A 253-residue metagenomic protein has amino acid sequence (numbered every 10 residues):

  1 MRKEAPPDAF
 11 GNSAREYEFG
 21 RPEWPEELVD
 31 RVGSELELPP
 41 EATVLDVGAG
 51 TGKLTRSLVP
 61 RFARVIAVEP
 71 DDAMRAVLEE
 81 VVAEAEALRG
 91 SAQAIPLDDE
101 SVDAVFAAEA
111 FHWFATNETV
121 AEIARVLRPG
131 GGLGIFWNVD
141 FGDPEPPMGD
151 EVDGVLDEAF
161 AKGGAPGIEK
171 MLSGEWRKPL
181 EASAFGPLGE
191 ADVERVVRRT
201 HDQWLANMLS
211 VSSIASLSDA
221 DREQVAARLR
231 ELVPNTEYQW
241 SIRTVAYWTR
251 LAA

Functional and structural regions predicted by a protein language model:
M1-P39, K53: Conserved class I S-adenosyl-L-methionine
E41-A42, E100: Nucleotide donor/acceptor-binding cores
T43, V47, T51-A94: Class I SAM-dependent methyltransferase SAM/SAH-binding core
Q93-A104: A short acidic, Gly/Pro-enriched loop at the edge of an enzyme's catalytic core that lines a small-molecule cofactor
A107-A108, T116: A short beta-strand submotif of the Rossmann-like class I SAM-dependent methyltransferase core that lines
F114-I123: A short, conserved alpha-helix within the catalytic core of class I
A124-E194: Conserved catalytic/acceptor-binding region of the Class I
G174-A253: Conserved Class I S-adenosyl-L-methionine
